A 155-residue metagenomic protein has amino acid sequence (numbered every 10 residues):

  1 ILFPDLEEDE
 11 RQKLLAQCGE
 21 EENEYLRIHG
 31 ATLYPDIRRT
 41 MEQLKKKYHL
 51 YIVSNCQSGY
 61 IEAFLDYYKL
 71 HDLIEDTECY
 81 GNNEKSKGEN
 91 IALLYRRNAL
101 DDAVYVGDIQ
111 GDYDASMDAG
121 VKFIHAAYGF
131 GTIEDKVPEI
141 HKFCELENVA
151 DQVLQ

Functional and structural regions predicted by a protein language model:
I1-R38: N-terminal helical cap/lid subdomain that shapes the substrate entry/recognition surface in HAD-like hydrolases
F3, K47-Y48, K69, G120: Glycine-centered loop/turn motif at secondary-structure junctions
F3-D5, H49, R96-A99: Residue-level recognition of short, structured coil/turn motifs that connect secondary structure elements
D9, S58, E62-Q155: Asp-based, Mg2+/Mn2+-dependent phosphohydrolase catalytic module
L15, M41, E147-A150: A generic alpha-helix structural signal
Q17, E42-Q43, A115: Alpha-helical scaffold elements within enzyme catalytic domains, especially in hydrolases
N23-I52, S58, E62, G88: Short, acidic loop-to-helix structural element flanking the phosphoryl-transfer center in phosphate-processing enzymes
